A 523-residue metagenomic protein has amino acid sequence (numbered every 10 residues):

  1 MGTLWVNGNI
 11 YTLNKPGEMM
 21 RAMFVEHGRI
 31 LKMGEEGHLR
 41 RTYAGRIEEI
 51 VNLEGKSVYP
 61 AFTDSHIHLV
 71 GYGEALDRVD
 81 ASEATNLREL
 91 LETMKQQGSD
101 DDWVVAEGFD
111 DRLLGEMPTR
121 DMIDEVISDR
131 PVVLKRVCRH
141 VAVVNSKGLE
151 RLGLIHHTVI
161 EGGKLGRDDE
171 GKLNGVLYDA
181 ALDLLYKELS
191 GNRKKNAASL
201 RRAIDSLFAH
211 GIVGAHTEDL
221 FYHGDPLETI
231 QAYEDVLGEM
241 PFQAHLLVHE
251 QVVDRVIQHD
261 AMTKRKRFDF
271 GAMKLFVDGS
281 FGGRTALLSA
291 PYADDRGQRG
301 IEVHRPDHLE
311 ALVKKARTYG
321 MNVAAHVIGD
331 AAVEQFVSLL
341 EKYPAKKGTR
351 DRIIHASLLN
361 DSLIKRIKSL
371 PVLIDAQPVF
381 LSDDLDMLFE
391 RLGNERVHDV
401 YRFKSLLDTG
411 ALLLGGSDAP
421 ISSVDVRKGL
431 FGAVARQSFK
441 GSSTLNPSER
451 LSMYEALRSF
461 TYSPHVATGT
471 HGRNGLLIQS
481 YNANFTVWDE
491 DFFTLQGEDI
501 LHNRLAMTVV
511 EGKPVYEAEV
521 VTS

Functional and structural regions predicted by a protein language model:
G2-N7, Y11, K15-E26, I30-I257 (+6 more regions): Divalent metal-binding segments
V6, E26-H27, V277, Y481 (+1 more regions): A cytosolic small-molecule/anion-sensing beta-strand core signal
Q97, S206, V466-A467, V515: Short alpha-helical functional segments enriched in proximate histidine and acidic residues
L237, D260-F268, I367-S369: Acidic (Asp/Glu)-rich catalytic clusters
F268-T285, V372-S382: Non-cysteine beta-strand/loop elements that form the S-adenosyl-L-methionine
K314-A324, A331-D351, A356, D361-K365 (+3 more regions): His/Asp/Glu-enriched, well-ordered alpha-helical/loop segment that forms or immediately abuts the divalent-metal
E517-S523: Glycine- and charge-enriched low-complexity intrinsically disordered segments
